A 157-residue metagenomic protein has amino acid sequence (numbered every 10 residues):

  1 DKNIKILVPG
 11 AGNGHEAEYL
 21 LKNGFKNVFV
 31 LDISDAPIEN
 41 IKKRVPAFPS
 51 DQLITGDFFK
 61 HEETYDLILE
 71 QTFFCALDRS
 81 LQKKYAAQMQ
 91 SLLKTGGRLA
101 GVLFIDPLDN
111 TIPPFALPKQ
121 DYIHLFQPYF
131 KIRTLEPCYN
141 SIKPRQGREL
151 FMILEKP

Functional and structural regions predicted by a protein language model:
D1-E63, L77-P157: Class I (Rossmann-like) S-adenosyl-L-methionine-dependent methyltransferase catalytic domain, capturing the SAM-binding
D66: Conserved acidic residues
L69: A conserved beta-strand element that flanks and buttresses the S-adenosyl-L-methionine
T72-A76: Short catalytic micro-motifs in class I SAM-dependent methyltransferases
